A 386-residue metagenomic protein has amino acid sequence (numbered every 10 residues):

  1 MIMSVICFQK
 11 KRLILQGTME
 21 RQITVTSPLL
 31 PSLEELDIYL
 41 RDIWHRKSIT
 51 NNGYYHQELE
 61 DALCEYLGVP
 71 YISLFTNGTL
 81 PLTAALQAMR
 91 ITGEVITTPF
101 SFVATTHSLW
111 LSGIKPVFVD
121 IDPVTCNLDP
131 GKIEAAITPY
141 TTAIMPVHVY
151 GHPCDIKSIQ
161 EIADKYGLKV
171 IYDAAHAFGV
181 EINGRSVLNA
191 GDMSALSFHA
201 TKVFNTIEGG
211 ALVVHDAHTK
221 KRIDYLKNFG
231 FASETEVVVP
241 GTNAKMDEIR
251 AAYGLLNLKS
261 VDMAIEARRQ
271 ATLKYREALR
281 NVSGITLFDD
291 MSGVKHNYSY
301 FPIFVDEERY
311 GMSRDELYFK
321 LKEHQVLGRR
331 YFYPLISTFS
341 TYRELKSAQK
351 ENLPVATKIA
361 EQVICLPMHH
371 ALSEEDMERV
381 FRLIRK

Functional and structural regions predicted by a protein language model:
I2-I49: N-terminal "arm"/small-domain region of PLP-dependent enzymes with the aminotransferase-like
S4-V5, G17, Y54-A62, Y66-P70 (+7 more regions): PLP-dependent aminotransferase class I/II
I6-Q9, Q87-K165, K169-A174, E181: PLP-dependent aminotransferase-like
N52-E94, F100, S108-W110, F118-D120 (+1 more regions): Phosphate-binding glycine-rich loop
S73, I96, V117, V170-I171 (+3 more regions): Structural detector of well-ordered beta-strand residues that form the stable sheet scaffold of enzyme domains
F100, I114, I121, A175-H176 (+4 more regions): Histidine-centered beta-alpha loop that forms part of the nucleotide-sugar donor binding/catalytic region in diverse
Y172-T206, K221, S233-V238: Conserved active-site segment immediately N-terminal to the catalytic lysine that forms the internal aldimine
L196-S197, A211-D216, L255: Short beta-strand-to-turn element immediately C-terminal to the catalytic PLP-Schiff-base lysine in fold type I
